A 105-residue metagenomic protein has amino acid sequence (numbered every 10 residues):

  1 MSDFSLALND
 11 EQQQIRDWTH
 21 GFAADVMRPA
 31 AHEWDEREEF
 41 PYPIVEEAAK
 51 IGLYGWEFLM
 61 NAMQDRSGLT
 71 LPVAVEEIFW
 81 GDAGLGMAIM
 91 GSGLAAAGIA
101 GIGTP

Functional and structural regions predicted by a protein language model:
M1-E11: Intrinsic disorder at enzyme termini
E11, D35-R37, R66: Residues that cap or flank secondary-structure elements
E11-D25: A non-catalytic, amphipathic alpha-helix used as a structural packing/dimerization or gating element in enzyme scaffolds
I15, F40, I44-V45, R66-S67: Secondary-structure capping and boundary motifs in well-ordered enzyme cores
T19, V26-A31, I78-D82, G103: Structural signal for hydrophobic packing residues in well-ordered secondary-structure cores of soluble enzyme domains
P29-I51: Short secondary-structure junction/hinge motifs that connect adjacent elements
K50-P105: Internal helix-loop-helix
